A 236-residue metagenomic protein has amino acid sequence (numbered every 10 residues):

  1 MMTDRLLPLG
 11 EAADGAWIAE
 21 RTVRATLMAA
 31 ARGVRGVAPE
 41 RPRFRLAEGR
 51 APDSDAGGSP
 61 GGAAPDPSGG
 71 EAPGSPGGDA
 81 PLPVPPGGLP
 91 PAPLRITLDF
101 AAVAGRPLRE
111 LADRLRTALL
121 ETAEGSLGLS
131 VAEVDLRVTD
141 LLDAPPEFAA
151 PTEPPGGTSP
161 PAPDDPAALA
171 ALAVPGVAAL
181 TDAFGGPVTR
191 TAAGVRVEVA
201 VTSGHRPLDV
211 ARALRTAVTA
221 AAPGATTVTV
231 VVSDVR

Functional and structural regions predicted by a protein language model:
M1-A29, R43, A47, D99 (+2 more regions): N-terminal presequence-like segments and adjacent domain-start helices
L27, A31-R32, A123, A171-L172: Hydrophobic C-terminal alpha-helix "anchor/cap" residues
L27, L108-L127, R206-T226: Short, non-transmembrane amphipathic alpha-helical segments
R32-E40, L127-S130, A173-D182, A221-T226: Short secondary-structure junctions
V34-A101, D135-L141, A178-T202, D234-R236: Short edge beta-strands and adjacent turn/loop segments
A92-A144: Extended, hydrophobic interaction surfaces within ordered domains
G125-A178: Surface-exposed beta-loop interaction hotspot
A200, A217, A221-R236: Structured functional modules or segments
